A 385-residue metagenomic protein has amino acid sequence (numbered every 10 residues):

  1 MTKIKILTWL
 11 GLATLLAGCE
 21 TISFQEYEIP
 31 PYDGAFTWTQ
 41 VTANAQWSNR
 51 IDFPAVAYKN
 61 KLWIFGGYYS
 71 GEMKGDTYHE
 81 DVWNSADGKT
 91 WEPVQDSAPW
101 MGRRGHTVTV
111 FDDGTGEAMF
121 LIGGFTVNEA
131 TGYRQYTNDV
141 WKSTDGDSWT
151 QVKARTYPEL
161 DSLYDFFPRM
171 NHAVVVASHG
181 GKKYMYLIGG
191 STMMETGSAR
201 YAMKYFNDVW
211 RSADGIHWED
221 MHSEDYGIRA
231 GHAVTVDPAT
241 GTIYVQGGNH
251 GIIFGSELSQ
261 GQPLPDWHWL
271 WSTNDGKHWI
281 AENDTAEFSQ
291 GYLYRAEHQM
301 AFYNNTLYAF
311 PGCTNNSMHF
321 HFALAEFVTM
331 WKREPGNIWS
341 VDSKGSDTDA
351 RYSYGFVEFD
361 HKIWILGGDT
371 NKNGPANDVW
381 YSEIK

Functional and structural regions predicted by a protein language model:
M1-T8: Bacterial N-terminal signal peptides that target proteins for export
G11-A13: Short, linear, compositionally biased motifs with a strong N-terminal bias
L16-G18: C-terminal motif of bacterial Sec signal peptides marking the signal peptidase cleavage site
E20-K385: Kelch-like beta-propeller repeat domains
